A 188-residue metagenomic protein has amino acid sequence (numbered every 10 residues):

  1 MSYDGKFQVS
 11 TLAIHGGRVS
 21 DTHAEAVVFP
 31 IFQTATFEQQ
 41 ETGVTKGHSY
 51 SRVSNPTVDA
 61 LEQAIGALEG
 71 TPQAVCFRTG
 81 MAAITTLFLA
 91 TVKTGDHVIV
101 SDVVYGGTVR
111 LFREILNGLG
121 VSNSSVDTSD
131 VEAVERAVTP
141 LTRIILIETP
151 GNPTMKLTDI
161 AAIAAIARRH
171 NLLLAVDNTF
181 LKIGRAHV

Functional and structural regions predicted by a protein language model:
S2-N55, L61-A64: N-terminal "arm"/small-domain region of PLP-dependent enzymes with the aminotransferase-like
S2-Y3, A74-H187: Conserved PLP-enzyme active-site core in the AAT-like
V9-T11, V58, L157, R169-H170: Generic N-terminal initiation segments characterized by hydrophobic and/or small/turn-forming residues
L12, G17-V19, H23, A60 (+4 more regions): Residue-level detector of functional hotspots within protein domains
A24, L68-E69, L119, H170: Residues at alpha-helix termini
T36-T85, G107-E114: Conserved N-terminal alpha-helix of the aminotransferase class I/II PLP-enzyme fold
